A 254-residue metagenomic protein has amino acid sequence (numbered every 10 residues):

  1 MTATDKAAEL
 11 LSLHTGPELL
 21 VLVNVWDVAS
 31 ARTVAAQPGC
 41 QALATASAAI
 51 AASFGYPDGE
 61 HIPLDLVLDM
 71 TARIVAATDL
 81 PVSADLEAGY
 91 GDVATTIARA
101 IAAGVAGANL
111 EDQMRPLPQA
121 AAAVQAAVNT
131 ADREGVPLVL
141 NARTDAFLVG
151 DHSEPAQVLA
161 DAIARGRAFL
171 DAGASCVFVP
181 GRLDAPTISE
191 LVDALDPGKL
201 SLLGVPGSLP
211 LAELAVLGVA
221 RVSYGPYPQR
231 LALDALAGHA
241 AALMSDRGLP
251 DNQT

Functional and structural regions predicted by a protein language model:
T2-A84, A88-L202, P206-Y227, L231-A237 (+1 more regions): Alpha/beta enzyme core
R247-P250: Structured C-terminal cap/extension of enzyme domains
N252-T254: A short, charged, Gly/Pro-tolerant segment at domain boundaries
